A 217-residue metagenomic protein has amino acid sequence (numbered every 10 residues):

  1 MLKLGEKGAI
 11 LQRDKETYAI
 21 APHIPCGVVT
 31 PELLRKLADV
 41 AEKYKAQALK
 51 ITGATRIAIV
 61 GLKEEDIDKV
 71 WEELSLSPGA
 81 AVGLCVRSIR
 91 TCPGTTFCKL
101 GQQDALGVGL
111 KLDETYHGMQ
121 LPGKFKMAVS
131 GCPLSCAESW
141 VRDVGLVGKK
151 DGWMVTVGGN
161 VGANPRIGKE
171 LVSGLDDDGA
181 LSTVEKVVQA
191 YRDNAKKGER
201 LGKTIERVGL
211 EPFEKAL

Functional and structural regions predicted by a protein language model:
M1-L33: N-terminal basic/disordered segments at the start of proteins
A9-D14, K45-I51, N160-V161: Short, flexible, solvent-exposed loop/turn segments with mixed acidic/basic and small polar residues
A21-K150: Small-residue-enriched alpha-helical segments and adjacent helix-cap loops that form tight helix-helix packing
P25-V29, L62, L100-D104, V172-G179 (+2 more regions): Catalytic cores of large soluble enzymes that bind and process phosphate-bearing ligands
V70-E73, T183, A216: Generic alpha-helical secondary-structure signal
G131, S135, W140-R200, E214: Mobile "lid/hinge" segments at catalytic clefts and subdomain interfaces of large enzymes
E199-L217: Bimodal "functional hotspot" detector
